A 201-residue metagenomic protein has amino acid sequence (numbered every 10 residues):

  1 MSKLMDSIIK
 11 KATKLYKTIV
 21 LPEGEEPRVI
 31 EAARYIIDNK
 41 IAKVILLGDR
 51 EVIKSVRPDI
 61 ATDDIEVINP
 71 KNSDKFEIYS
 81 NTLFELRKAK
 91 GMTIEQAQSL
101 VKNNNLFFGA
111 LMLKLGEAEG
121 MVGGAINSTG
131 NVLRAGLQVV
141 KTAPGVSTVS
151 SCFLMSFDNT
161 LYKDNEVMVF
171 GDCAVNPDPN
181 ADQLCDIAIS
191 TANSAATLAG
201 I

Functional and structural regions predicted by a protein language model:
M1-I201: Anion-binding alpha/beta catalytic cores of soluble intermediary-metabolism enzymes, centered on
